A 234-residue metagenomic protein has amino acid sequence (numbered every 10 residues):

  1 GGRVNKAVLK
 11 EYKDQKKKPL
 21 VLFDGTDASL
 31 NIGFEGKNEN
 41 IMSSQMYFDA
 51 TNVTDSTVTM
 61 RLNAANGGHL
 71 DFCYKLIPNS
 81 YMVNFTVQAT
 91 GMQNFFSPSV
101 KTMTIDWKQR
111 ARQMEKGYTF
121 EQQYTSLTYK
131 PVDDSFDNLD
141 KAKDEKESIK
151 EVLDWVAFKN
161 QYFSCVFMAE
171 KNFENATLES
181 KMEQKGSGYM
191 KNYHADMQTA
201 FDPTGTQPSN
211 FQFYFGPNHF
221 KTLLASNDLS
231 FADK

Functional and structural regions predicted by a protein language model:
G1-D233: Soluble non-transmembrane domains of integral membrane proteins
